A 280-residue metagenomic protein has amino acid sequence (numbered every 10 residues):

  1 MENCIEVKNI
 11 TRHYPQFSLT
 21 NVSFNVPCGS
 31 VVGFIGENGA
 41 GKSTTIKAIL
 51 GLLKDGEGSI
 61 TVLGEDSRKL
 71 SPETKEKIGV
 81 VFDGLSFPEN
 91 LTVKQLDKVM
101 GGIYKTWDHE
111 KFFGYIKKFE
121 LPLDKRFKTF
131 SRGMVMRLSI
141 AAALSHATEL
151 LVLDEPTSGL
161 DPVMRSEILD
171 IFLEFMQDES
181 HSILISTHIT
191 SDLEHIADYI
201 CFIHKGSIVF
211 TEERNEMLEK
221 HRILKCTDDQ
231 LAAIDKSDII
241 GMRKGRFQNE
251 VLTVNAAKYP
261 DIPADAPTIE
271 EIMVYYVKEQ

Functional and structural regions predicted by a protein language model:
V7-I10, F17-P27, F34, G58: Conserved beta-strand
E37-G41: Walker A (P-loop) phosphate-binding loop of ABC-type ATPase nucleotide-binding domains
L50: Helix-to-loop junction immediately C-terminal to a conserved catalytic motif
G58-K69, E73-T74: Conserved ABC transporter NBD signature motif
E76, V80-S139: ABC-family P-loop ATPase nucleotide-binding domains
L151-E155, L160: Catalytic Walker B motif of ABC-type/P-loop ATPase nucleotide-binding domains
